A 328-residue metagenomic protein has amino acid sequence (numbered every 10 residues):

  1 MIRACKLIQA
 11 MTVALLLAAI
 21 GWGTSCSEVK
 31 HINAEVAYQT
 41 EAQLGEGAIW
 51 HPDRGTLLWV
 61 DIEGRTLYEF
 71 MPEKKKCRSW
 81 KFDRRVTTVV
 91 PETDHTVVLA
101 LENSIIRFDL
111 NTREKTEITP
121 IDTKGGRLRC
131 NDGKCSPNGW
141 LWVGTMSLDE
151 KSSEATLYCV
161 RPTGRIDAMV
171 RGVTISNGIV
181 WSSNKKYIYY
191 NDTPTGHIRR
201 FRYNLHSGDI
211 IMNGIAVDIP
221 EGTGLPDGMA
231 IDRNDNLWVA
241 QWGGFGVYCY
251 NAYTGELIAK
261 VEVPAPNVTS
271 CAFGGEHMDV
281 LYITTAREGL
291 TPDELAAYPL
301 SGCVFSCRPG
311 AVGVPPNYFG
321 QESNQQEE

Functional and structural regions predicted by a protein language model:
T12-K30: Bacterial Sec-dependent signal peptides at the C-terminal "C-region" and cleavage site
N33-Q39, K75-K81, T116-T123, R165-R171 (+2 more regions): A short beta-strand motif characteristic of beta-propeller blades
T40-R54, D83-A100, K124-W140, M169-Y187 (+4 more regions): Beta-rich, blade/repeat-based domains predominating in secreted/periplasmic proteins but also intracellular
H51-P52, L57-I62, V98-N103, V143-K151 (+3 more regions): Conserved beta-strand positions in repeat-built beta-propeller and related beta-rich domains
T66-Y68, S104-I106, A155-Y158, H197-R199 (+2 more regions): A short loop-to-beta-strand structural motif that recurs across blades of beta-propeller domains
E114-R171: Hydrophobic alpha-helical segments and helix pairs
F201-D209, P309-V314: Short loop/turn segments immediately following beta-strands, especially the blade-tip and inter-blade linker loops
G274-E328: Blade-level signature of beta-propeller repeat domains, shared across WD40, Kelch, NHL, RCC1 and BNR/Asp-box propellers
